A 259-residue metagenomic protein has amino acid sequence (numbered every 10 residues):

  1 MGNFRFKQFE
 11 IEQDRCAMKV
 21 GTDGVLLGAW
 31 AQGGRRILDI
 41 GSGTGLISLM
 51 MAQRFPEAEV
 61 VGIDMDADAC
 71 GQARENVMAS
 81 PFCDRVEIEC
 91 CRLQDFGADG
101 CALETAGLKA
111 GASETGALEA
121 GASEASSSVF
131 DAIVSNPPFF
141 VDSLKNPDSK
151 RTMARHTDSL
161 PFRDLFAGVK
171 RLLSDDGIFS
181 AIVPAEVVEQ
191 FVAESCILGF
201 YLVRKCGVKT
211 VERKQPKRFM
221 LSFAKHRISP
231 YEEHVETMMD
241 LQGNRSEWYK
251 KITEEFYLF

Functional and structural regions predicted by a protein language model:
M1-G33: Class I SAM-dependent transferase core
Q8, E57, C83-R85, D176 (+1 more regions): A generic structural signal for alpha->beta connector loops
E12, V61, E87-E89, V203-C206: General small-molecule cofactor/ligand-binding pocket signal
C16, S159-E212, P216: Conserved Class I SAM-dependent methyltransferase catalytic core
L26-G100, A122-E124, A132-N146: Conserved SAM/SAH cofactor-binding pocket of Class I
D95-S128: Intrinsically disordered, low-complexity terminal tails and inter-domain linkers enriched for S/T/G/P/D/E
P137-D164: Mobile active-site "lid"/loop adjacent to the S-adenosyl-L-methionine
R213-F259: SAM/dcSAM-binding transferase cores
